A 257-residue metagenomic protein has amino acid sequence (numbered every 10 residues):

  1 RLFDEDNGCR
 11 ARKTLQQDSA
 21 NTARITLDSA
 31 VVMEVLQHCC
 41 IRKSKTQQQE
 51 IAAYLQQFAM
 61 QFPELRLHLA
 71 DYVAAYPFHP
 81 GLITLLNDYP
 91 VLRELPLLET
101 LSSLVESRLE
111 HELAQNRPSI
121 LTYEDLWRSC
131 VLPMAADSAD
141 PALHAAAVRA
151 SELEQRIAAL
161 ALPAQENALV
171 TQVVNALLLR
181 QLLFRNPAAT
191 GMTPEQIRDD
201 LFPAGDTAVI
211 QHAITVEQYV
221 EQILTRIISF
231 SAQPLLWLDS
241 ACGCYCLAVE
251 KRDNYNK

Functional and structural regions predicted by a protein language model:
R1, C9-Q16, K43-Q49, Y89-K257: Extended alpha-helical interface modules used as scaffolds for assembling large macromolecular complexes
L2-E112: Amphipathic alpha-helical segments of the small helical/lid subdomains adjacent to P-loop NTPase cores
